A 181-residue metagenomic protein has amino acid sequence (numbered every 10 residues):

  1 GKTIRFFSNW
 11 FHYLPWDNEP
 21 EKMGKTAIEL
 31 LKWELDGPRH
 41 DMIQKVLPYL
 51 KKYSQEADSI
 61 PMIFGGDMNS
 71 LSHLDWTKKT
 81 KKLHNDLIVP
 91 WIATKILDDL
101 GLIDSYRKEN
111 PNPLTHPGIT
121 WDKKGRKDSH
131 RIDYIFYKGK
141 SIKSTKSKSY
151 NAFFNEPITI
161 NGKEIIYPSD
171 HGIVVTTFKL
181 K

Functional and structural regions predicted by a protein language model:
G1-K181: Active-site regions of metal-assisted phosphoester/phosphodiester hydrolases, unifying DNase/endonuclease modules
